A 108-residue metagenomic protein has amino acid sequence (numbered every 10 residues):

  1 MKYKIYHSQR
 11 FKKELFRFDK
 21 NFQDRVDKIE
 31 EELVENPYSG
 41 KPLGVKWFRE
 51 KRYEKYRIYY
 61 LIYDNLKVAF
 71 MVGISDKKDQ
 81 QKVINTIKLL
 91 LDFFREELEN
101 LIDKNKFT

Functional and structural regions predicted by a protein language model:
M1, E54: Exposed loop/turn and edge beta-strand positions of beta-sandwich/beta-sheet ligand-binding modules
K2-K4, F16, L61-T108: Enriched for short, Lys/Arg-rich terminal
H7-S39: N-terminal first-folded block
R10, K55, D76: Residues that form or immediately flank small-molecule/cofactor binding pockets and catalytic motifs
K28-Y53, L98-K106: A short, surface-exposed loop/turn module that caps and links secondary-structure elements
V45, Y56, N65: ATP/adenylate-binding site constellation spanning eukaryotic-like Ser/Thr protein kinases, ABC-transporter
E50, R57-L61: Short, surface-exposed charged micro-motifs
